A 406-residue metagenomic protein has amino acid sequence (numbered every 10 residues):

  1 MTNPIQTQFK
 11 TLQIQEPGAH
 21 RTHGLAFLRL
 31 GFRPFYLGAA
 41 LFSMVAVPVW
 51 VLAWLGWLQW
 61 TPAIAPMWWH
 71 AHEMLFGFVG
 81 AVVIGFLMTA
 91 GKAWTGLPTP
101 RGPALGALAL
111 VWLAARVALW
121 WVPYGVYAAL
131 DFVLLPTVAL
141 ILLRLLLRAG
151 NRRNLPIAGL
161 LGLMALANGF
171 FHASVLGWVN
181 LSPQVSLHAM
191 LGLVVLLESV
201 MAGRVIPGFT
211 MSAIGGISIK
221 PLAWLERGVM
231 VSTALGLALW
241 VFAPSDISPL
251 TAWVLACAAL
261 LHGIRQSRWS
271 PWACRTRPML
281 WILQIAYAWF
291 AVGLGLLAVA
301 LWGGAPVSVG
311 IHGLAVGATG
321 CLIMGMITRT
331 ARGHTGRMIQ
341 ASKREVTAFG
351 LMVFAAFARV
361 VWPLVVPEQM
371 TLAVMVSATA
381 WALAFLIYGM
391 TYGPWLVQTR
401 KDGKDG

Functional and structural regions predicted by a protein language model:
M1-G406: Hydrophobic alpha-helical transmembrane segments of multi-pass integral membrane proteins
